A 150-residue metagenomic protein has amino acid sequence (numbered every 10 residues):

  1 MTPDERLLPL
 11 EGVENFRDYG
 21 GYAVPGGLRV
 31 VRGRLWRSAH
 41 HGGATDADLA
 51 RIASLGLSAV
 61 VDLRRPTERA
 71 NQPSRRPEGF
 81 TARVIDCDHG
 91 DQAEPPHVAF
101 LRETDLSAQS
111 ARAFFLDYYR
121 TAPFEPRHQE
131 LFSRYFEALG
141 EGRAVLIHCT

Functional and structural regions predicted by a protein language model:
M1-L146: Cys-dependent protein tyrosine phosphatase-like superfamily
T150: Basic (Lys/Arg-enriched) interaction patch that binds polyanionic ligands
